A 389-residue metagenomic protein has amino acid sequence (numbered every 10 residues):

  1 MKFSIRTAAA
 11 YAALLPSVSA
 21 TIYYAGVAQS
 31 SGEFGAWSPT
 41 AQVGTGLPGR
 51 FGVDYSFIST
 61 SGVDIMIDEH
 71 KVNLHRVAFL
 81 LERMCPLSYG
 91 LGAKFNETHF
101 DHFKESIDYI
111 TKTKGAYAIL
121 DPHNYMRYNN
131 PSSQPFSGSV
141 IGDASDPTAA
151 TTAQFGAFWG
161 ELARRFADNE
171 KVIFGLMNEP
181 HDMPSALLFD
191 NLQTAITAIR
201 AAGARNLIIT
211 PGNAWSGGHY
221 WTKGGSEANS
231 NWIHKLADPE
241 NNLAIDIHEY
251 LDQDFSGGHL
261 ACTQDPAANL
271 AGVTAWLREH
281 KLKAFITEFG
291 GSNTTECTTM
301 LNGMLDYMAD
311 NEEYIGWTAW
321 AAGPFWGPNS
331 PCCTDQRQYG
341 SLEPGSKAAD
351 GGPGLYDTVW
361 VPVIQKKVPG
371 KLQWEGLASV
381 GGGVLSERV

Functional and structural regions predicted by a protein language model:
F3-L74, S379, V384-L385: N-terminal carbohydrate-binding accessory modules
S19, A36-R50, P328-V389: Extracellular low-complexity, O-glycosylation-prone Ser/Thr/Pro/Gly-rich "stalks" and linkers flanking catalytic
I22-Y24, V72-L74, G115-Y117, K171 (+3 more regions): Structural motif
Y23, G32-T40, P86, Q253-S256 (+1 more regions): Short, solvent-exposed loop/turn elements at domain surfaces
A36-L47, L81-D101, M126-A150, N329-P344: Surface-exposed, active-site-proximal loop segments in enzymatic domains
G49-F51, Y55, D146-P147, T152-I173 (+3 more regions): Extracellular glycoside hydrolase catalytic/binding regions
I58-R127, Q154, L188, L192-G203 (+1 more regions): Aromatic-lined substrate-binding rim segments of carbohydrate-active enzymes
A78-L81, H123-M126, A214, A319-G327: Short, solvent-exposed turn/loop segments enriched in Gly/Ser/Thr/Pro and often Arg
